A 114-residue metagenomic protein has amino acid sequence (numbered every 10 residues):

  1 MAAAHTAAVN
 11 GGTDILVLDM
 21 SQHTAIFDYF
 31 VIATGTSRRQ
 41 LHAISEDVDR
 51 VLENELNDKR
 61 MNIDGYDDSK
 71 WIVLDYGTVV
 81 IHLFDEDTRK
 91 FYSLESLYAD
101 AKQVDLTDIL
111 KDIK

Functional and structural regions predicted by a protein language model:
M1-Q22, R39, A43, D58 (+3 more regions): Long, contiguous binding/interaction regions
T24-I26, D67-K70: Short acidic/glycine-enriched loop/turn segments that link adjacent beta-strands
A25-D28, D75-T78: A short, glycine/Asx- and small/polar-enriched loop/turn that sits immediately N-terminal to a beta-strand
I32-G35: Short hydrophobic/aromatic beta-strand micro-patches that form the beta-sheet surface supporting nucleotide- or nucleic
Q40-D47, N54-L56, V73: Compact, glycine-rich, soluble single-domain proteins
V51-E53, D68: N-terminal small/polar loop signature for handling phosphorylated ligands or for N-terminal nucleophile
I72-V73, E86: Short, well-structured alpha-helical patches and their helix-loop capping segments that border functional surfaces
